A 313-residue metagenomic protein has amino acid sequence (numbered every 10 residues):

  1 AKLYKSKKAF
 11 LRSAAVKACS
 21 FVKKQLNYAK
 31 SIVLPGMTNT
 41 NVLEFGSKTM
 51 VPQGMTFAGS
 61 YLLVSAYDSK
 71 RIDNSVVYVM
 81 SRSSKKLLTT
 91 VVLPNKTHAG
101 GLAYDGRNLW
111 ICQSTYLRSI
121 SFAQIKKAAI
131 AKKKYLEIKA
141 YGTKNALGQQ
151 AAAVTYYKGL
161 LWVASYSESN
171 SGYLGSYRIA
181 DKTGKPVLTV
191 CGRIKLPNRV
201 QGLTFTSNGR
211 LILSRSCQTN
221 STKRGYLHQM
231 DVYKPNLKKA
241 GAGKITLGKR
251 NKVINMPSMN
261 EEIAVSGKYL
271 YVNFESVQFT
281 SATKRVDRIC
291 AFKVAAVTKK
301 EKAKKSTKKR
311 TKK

Functional and structural regions predicted by a protein language model:
A1-L43, C290-K308: Sequence/structural signature of beta-propeller modules and their immediately flanking N-terminal secretory/stalk
I32-G46, K86-V92, L136-N145, P186-I194 (+1 more regions): A short beta-strand motif characteristic of beta-propeller blades
T38-D73: Beta-strand-rich domains and repeat architectures in extracellular enzymes and scaffolds, especially beta-propellers
S47-G54, K96-A103, K144-Y156, P197-T204 (+1 more regions): Repeated scaffold domains used in trafficking and secretory/extracellular systems, primarily beta-propellers
G59-Y61, G106-R107, K158-L160, N208-R210 (+1 more regions): Short coil/turn segments that connect the beta-strands within blades of beta-propeller domains
R71-Y78, Y116-I125, S169-R178, N220-K234 (+1 more regions): Structural motif
K195-K239: Loop/turn-rich, solvent-exposed surfaces of beta-rich toroidal or solenoidal domains
K239-S266: Conserved blade-ending motifs and adjacent loop-strand segments that build the rim/top face of beta-propeller domains
